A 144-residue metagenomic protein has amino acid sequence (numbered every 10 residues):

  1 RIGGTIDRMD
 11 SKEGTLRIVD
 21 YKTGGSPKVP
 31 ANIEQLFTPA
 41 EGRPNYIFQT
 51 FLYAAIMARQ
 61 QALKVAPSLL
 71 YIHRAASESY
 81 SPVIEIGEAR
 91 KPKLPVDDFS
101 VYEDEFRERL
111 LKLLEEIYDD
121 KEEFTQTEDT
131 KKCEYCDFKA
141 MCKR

Functional and structural regions predicted by a protein language model:
R1-R144: RecB-family 4Fe-4S metal-dependent nuclease core
